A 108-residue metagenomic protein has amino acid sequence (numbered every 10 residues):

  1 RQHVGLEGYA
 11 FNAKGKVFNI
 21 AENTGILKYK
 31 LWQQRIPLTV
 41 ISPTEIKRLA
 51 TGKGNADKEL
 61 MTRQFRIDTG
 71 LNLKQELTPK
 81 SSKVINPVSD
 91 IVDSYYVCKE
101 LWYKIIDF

Functional and structural regions predicted by a protein language model:
R1-F108: Phosphate- and other anionic-substrate recognition elements at nucleic-acid/protein interfaces
